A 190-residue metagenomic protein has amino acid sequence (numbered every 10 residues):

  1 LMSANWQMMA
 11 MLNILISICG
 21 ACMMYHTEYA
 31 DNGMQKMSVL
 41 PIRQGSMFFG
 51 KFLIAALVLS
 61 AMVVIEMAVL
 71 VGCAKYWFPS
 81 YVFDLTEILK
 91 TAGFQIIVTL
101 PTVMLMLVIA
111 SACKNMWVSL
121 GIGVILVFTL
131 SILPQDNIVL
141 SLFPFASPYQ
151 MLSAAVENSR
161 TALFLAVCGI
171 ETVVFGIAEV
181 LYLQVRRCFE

Functional and structural regions predicted by a protein language model:
L1, L120-E190: Terminal transmembrane helical anchor/hairpin motif
L1-N32, L133-Q135, A178: Transmembrane helix-boundary elements of multi-pass transport/secretion proteins, especially ABC-type permease modules
L1-S17, F49-C113, S153-V167: Secretory targeting signals
A21, M62, E66, L70-A74 (+4 more regions): Structural signal for membrane-spanning alpha-helices in multi-pass inner-membrane proteins, emphasizing helix cores
M24-A56: Helix-loop-helix units of permease transmembrane domains in multi-pass membrane transporters, especially ABC
Y25, M34, V69, C73 (+4 more regions): Hydrophobic alpha-helical interface/terminus motif in multipass membrane transporters
N32, M67, V71-F83, K114-N115 (+3 more regions): Transmembrane helix-loop junctions in multipass membrane proteins, especially transporters and channels
P101-S131: Functionally important transmembrane alpha-helices
